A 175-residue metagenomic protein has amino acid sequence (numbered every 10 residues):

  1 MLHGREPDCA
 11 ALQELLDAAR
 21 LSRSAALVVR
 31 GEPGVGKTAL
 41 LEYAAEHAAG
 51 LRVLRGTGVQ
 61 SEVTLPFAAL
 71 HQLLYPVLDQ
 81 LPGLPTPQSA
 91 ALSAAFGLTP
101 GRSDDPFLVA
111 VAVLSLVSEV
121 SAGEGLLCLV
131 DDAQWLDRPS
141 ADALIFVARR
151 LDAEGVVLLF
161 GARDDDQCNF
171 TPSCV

Functional and structural regions predicted by a protein language model:
M1-V175: Key residue(s) within conserved catalytic/signature motifs
